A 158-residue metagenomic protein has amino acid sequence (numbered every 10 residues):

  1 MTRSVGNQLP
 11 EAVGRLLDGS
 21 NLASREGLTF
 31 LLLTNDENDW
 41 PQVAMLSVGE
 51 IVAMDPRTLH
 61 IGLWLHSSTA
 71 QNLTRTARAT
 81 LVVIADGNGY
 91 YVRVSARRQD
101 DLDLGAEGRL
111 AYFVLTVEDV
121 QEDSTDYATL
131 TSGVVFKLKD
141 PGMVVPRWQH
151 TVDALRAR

Functional and structural regions predicted by a protein language model:
M1-R158: Binding-site signature for planar aromatic cofactors or substrates
